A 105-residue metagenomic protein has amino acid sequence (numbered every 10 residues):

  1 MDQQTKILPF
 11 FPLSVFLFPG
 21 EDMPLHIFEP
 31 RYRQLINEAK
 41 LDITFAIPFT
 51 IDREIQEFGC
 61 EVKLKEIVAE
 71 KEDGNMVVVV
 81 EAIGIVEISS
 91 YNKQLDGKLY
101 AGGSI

Functional and structural regions predicted by a protein language model:
M1-I105: Positively charged
